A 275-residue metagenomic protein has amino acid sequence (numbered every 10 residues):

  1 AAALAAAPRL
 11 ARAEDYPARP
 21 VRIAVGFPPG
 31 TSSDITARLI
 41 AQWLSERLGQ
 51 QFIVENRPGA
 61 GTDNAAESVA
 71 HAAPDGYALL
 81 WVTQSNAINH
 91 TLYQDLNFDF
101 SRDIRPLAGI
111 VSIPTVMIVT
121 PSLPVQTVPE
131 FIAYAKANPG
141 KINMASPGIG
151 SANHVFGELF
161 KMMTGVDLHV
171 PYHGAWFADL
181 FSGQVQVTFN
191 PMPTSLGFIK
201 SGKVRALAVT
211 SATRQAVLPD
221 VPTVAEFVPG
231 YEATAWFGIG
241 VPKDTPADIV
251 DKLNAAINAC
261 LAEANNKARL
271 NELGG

Functional and structural regions predicted by a protein language model:
A1-A3: N-terminal export leaders
A7-D103, G140-N143, T164-P191, F198 (+2 more regions): N-terminal (or domain-start) structured segment
R38, Q42, E67-S68, I132 (+3 more regions): Active-site phosphate/pyrophosphate- and oxyanion-stabilizing loops and adjacent acidic/basic residues in soluble
H71-Y77, T91-A175, V224, P229-G230 (+1 more regions): Hinge/capping helix and adjacent helix->loop/strand transition within the periplasmic-binding protein
Q84, P121, M192-P193, S211-A212 (+1 more regions): Short secondary-structure boundary segments
W176-Y231: Anionic-ligand binding region
R269-G275: Surface-exposed aromatic
